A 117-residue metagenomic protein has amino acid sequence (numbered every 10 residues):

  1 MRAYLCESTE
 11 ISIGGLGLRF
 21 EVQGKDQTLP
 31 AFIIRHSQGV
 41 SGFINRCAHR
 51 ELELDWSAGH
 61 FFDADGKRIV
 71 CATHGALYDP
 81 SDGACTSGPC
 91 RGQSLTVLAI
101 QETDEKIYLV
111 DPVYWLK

Functional and structural regions predicted by a protein language model:
M1-A64, D79-P80, S94-K117: N-terminal pre-ligand scaffold of iron-sulfur
C47, C71-H74: Short cysteine clusters
F61-I69, C85-Q93: Short cysteine/histidine-rich metal-coordination sites, predominantly Zn2+-binding motifs
A76-L77, A84: Short Gly/Pro-enriched loop/turn and capping motifs at secondary-structure junctions
